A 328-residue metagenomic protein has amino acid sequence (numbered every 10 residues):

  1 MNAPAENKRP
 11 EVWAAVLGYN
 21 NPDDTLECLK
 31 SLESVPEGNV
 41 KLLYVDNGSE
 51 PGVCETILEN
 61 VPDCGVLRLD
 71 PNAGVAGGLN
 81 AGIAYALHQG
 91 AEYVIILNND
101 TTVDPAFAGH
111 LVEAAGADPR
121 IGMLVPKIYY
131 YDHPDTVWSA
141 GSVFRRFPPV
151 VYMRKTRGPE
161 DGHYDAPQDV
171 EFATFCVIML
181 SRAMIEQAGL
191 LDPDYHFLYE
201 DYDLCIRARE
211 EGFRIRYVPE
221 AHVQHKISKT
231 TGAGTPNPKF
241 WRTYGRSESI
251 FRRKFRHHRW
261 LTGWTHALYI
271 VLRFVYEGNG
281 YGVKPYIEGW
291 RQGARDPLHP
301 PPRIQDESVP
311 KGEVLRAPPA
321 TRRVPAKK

Functional and structural regions predicted by a protein language model:
M1-S31: N-proximal low-complexity "stem/linker" segments adjacent to membrane-targeting elements
K30-N39: Short, acidic, metal-binding catalytic loop of nucleotide-sugar glycosyltransferases
Y44-C54, P71, D104: A conserved acidic beta->alpha catalytic loop
L69-A86: Glycine-rich, basic loop-to-helix element that forms the pyrophosphate-binding segment of sugar-nucleotide handling
G78-A81, T101-G189: Acidic/His-rich active-site region of diverse nucleotide-sugar glycosyltransferases
A91-T102: Short beta-strand-to-loop acidic/aromatic patch adjacent to the donor-nucleotide binding site
E171-L180, M184-L190, D194-H222: A short, conserved alpha-helix in the catalytic core of glycosyltransferases
K239-R246, H257-K328: Non-catalytic, C-terminal membrane-associated alpha-helical segments of glycosyltransferases
